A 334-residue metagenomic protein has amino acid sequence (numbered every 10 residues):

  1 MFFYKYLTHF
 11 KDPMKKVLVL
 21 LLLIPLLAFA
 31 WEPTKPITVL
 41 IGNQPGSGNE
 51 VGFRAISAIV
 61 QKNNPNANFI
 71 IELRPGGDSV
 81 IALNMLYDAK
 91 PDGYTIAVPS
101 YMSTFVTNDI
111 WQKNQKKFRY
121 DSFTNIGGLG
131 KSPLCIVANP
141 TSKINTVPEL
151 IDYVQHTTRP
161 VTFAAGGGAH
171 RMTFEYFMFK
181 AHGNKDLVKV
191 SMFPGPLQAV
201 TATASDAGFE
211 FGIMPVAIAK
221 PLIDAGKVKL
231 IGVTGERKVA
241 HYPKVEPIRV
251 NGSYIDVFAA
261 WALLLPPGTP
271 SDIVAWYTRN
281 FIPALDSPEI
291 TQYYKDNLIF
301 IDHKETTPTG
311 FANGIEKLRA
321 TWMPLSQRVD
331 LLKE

Functional and structural regions predicted by a protein language model:
M1-M14: N-terminal secretory signal peptides that target proteins for export/translocation
K15-L20: Sec-dependent signal peptide recognition, specifically the positively charged N-region followed immediately by
L23-A30: Hydrophobic h-region of N-terminal signal peptides that target proteins for export in Gram-negative bacteria
W31-D121, G167-H170, K180-I213, L222 (+2 more regions): N-terminal (or domain-start) structured segment
P33, M85-T95, D109-Q198, I248 (+1 more regions): Hinge/capping helix and adjacent helix->loop/strand transition within the periplasmic-binding protein
T34-P36, K185, D272-E334: An extracytoplasmic/periplasmic, membrane-proximal ligand-sensing/linker region
P45-G46, D78, M102-F105, P133 (+5 more regions): Solvent-exposed loop/turn segments at secondary-structure junctions within structured extracellular/periplasmic domains
F118-L129, A164, L187-M192, E210 (+1 more regions): Short beta-strand->loop
